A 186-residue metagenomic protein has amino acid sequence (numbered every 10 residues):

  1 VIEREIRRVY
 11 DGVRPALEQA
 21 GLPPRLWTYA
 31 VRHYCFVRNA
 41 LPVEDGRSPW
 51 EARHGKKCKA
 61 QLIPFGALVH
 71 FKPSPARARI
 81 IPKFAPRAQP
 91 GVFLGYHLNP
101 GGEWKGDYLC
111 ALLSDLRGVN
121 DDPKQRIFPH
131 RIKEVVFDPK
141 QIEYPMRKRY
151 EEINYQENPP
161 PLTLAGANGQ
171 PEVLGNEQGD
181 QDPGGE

Functional and structural regions predicted by a protein language model:
V1-E186: Nucleic-acid-interacting cores, centered on viral/eukaryotic replication and modification enzymes
